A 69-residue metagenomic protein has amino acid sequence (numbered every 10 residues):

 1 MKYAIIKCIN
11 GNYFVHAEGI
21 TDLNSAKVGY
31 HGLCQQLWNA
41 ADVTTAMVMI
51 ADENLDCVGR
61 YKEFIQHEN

Functional and structural regions predicted by a protein language model:
M1-V15: Short aromatic-glycine-(Arg/Gly/Cys) micro-motifs in beta-strand/loop hairpins
G11-N12, I20-M47: A short, charged, amphipathic alpha-helix used as a generic interaction element across diverse proteins
N12-A17, D56-R60: Surface-exposed loop/edge segments in extracytoplasmic proteins
A17-T21, K62-I65: Solvent-exposed serine/threonine-rich low-complexity stretches and specific carbohydrate-binding patches
C34-N69: Short, mixed-charge low-complexity intrinsically disordered segments
